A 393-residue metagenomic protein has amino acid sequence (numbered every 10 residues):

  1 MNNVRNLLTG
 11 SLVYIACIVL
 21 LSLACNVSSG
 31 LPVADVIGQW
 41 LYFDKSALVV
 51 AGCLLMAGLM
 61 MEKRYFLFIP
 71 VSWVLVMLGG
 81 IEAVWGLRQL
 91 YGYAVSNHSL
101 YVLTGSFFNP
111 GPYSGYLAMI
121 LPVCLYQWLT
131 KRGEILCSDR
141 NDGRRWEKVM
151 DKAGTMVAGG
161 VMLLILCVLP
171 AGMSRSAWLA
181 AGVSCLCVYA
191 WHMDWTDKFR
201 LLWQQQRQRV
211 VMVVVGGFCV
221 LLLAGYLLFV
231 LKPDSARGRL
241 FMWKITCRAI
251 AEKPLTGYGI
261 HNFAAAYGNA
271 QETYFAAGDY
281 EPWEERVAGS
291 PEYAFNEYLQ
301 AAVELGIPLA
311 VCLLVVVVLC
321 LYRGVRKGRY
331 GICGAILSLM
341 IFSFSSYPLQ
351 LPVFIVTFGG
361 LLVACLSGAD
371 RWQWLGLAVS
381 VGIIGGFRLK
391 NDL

Functional and structural regions predicted by a protein language model:
V4-S29, F43-M60, F66-S99, G105-L202 (+4 more regions): Alpha-helical transmembrane segments of multi-pass inner-membrane proteins
V27-I37: Membrane-interface helix-loop junction between the first two transmembrane segments
D35-G38, S99-G111, E292, E297 (+1 more regions): Membrane-helix boundary/interfacial segments in multi-pass membrane proteins
L41, R88-Q89, L228-E272: Aromatic-rich transmembrane-lumenal/periplasmic boundary elements in polytopic membrane proteins
N97-Y101, I260-V303: Interfacial juxtamembrane loops and adjacent helix segments that form the catalytic/substrate-binding surfaces
L221-L223, V230-D234, R248-E252, A288-A301: Transmembrane-lumen/periplasm boundary regions of multi-pass, lipid-linked membrane glycan transferases
G225-F241, G382-L393: Hydrophobic alpha-helical transmembrane segments in integral membrane proteins
S235, R329-Y330, L349-F354: Membrane-water interface of transmembrane alpha-helices in multipass transporters/channels
